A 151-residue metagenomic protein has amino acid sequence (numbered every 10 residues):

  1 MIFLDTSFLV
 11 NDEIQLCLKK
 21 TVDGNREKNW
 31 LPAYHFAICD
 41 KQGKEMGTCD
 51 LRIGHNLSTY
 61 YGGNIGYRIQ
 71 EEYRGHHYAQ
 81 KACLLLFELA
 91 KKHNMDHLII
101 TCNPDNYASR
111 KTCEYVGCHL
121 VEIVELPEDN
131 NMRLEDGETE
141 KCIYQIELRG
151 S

Functional and structural regions predicted by a protein language model:
F3-Y60: Acetyl-CoA-dependent GNAT
K19-V22, Y144-S151: Short beta-strand-to-coil "C-cap" segments at the C-terminal boundary of structured domains/repeats, marking
A33-H35, G137-I143: Short hydrophobic/aromatic beta-strand or adjacent loop that forms the aromatic wall/cage of a ligand/substrate-binding
A37, D50, N64, R68 (+1 more regions): Conserved beta-strand segments that form the floor/walls of ligand-binding pockets within enzyme and binding domains
Y67-I69, G75-L89, K111-Y115: Conserved acetyl-CoA-binding loop-helix of GNAT-fold acetyltransferases
K91-T101: Conserved GNAT acetyl-CoA-binding A-motif
T101, H119-E135: Conserved catalytic-core motifs of GNAT/GCN5-like acyltransferases
D105-E122: Conserved active-site alpha-helix within GNAT-family acetyltransferase domains
